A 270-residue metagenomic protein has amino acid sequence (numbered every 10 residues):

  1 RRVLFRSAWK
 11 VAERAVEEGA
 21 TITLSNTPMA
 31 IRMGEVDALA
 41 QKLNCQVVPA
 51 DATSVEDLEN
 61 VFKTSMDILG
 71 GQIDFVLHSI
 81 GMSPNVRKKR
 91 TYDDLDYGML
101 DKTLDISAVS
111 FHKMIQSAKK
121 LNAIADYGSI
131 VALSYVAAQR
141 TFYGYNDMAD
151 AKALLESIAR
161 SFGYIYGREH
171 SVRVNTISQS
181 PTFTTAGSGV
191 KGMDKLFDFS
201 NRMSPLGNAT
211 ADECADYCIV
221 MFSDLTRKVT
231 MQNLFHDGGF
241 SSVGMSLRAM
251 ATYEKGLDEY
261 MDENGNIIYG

Functional and structural regions predicted by a protein language model:
R1, Q41, G98, L247-G270: Non-catalytic terminal and boundary segments that flank Rossmann-like NAD(P)-dependent oxidoreductase
R1-T23: Canonical Rossmann dinucleotide-binding motif of NAD(H)/NADP(H)-dependent dehydrogenases/reductases, specifically
F5-R6, G81-R168, S178-T184, G207 (+1 more regions): Catalytic loop of short-chain dehydrogenase/reductase
A15, Y166, M221: Aromatic pocket-lining residues of Rossmann-like dinucleotide-binding sites
G19-V36: Conserved glycine-rich Rossmann-like NAD(P)H-binding loop of the short-chain dehydrogenase/reductase
D37, Q41-N44, V48, S54-E59 (+6 more regions): Conserved mid-core segment of classical short-chain dehydrogenase/reductases
D57-N60, K102-S117, E213, V220 (+1 more regions): Conserved mid-core alpha-helix of short-chain dehydrogenase/reductase
V109, V172, T176, D194-V229 (+2 more regions): C-terminal helical subdomain
